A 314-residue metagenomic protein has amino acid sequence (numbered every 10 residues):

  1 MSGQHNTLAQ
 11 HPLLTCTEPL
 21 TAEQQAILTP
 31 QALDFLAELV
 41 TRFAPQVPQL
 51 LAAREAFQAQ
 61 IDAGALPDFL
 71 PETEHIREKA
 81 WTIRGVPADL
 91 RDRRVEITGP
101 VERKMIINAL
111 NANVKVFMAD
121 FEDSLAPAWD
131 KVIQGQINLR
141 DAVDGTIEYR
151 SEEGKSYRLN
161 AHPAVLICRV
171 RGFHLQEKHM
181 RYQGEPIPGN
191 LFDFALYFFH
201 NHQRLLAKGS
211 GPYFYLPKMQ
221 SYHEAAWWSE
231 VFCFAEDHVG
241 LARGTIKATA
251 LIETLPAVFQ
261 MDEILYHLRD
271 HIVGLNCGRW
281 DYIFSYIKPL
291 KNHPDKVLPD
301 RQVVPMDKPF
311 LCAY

Functional and structural regions predicted by a protein language model:
G3, L8-R42, P67-K79, P87 (+4 more regions): Conserved alpha/beta-domain cores
E23, Q31, F35, Q49 (+2 more regions): Exposed alpha-helical structural elements
A44-E78: An N-cap/entry alpha-helix motif that binds or orients negatively charged groups
V114-K155: Hydrophobic or amphipathic alpha-helical targeting/insertion segments
